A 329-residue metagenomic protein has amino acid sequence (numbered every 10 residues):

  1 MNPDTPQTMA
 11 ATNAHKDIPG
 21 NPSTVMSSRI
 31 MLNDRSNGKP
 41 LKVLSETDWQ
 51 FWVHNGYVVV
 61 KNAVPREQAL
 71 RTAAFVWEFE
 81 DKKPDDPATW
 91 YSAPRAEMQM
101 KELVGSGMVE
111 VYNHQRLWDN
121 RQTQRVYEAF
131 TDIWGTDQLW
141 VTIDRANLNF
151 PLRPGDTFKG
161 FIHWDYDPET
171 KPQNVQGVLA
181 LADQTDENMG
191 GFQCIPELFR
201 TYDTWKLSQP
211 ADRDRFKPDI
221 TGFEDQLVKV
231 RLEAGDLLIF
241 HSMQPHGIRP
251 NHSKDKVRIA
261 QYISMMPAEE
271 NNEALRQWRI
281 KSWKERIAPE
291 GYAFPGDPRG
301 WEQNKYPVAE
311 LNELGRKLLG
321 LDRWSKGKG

Functional and structural regions predicted by a protein language model:
N2-H54, K61-E169: Non-heme Fe(II)-dependent double-stranded beta-helix
H15, R29-D34, K82, P210 (+1 more regions): Non-heme Fe(II)/2-oxoglutarate
Y57, I143, P172-V178, M189 (+3 more regions): Extracellular structured ligand-interaction cores
P65-E67, N147-L148, D167, Q184-D186 (+3 more regions): Short, solvent-exposed loop/turn segments at secondary-structure junctions
R145, F150, W164-Y166, V175 (+2 more regions): Short, structured patches in soluble enzyme cores that scaffold and shape functional sites
F158-H163, A211-E224, D255-V257, R276-S282: Short, surface-exposed loop/helix-turn segments at secondary-structure junctions that function as lids/hinges flanking
D167-E187, R231-A234, I239, S264-P267: Short, conserved beta-strand element in jelly-roll/cupin
Q184-G247: Double-stranded beta-helix
